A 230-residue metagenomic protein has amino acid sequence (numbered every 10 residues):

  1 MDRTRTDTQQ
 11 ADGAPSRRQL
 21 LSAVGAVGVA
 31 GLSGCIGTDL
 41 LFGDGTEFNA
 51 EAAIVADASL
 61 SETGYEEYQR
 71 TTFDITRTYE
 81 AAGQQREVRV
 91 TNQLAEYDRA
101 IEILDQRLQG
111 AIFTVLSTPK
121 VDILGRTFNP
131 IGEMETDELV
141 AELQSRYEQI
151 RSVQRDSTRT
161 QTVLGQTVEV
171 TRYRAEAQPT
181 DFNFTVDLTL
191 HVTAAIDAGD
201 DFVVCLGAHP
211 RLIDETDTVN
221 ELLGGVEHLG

Functional and structural regions predicted by a protein language model:
M1-G230: Terminal disorder- and signal-encoded targeting elements
